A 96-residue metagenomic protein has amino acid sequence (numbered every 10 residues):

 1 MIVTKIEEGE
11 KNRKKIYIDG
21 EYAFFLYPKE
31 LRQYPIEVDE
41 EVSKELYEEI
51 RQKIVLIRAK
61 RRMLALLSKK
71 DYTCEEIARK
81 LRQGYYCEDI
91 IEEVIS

Functional and structural regions predicted by a protein language model:
M1-S96: An alpha-helical, amphipathic repeat domain used for nucleic-acid recognition, typified by the mTERF helical solenoid
